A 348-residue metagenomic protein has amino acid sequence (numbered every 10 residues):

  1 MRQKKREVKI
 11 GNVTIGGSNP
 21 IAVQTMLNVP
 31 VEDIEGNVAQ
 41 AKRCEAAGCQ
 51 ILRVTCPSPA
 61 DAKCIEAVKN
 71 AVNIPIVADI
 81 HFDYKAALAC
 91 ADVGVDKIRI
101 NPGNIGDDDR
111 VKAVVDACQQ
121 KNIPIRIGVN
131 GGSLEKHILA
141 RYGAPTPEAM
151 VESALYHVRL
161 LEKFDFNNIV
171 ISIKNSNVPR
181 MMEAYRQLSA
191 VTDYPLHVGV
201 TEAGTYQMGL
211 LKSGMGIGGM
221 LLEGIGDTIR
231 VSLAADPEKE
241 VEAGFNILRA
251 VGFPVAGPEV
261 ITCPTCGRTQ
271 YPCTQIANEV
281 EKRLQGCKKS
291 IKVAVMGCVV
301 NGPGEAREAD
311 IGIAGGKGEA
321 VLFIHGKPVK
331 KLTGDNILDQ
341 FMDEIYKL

Functional and structural regions predicted by a protein language model:
M1-M26, Q119, K282: N-terminal amphipathic alpha-helix/helix-capping segment at the start of soluble metabolic enzymes
S18-G36, T55-P57, I74-F82, I138-V151 (+1 more regions): Active-site mouth loops of central-metabolism enzymes
I21-L27, L52-V54, I76-I80, I98-I100 (+6 more regions): Hydrophobic faces of well-ordered beta-strands that scaffold small-molecule active sites in alpha/beta enzyme cores
I34, E45-K69, R99-D107, I169-V178: Glycine-rich, proline-tolerant flexible connector loops at the mouths of alpha/beta enzymes
P59-I80, A113-I125, Y185-L196, V280-K282: Alpha-helix-loop-beta-strand connector modules within alpha/beta enzyme cores
A71-I74, D92-I98, Q119-N122, S189-P195 (+3 more regions): Glycine-enriched alpha-helix->loop->beta-strand junction motifs that scaffold or abut catalytic
K85-R126: Hydrophobic or amphipathic alpha-helical targeting/insertion segments
N130-S133, I138-Q285: Catalytic alpha/beta core domains of metabolic enzymes, predominantly
